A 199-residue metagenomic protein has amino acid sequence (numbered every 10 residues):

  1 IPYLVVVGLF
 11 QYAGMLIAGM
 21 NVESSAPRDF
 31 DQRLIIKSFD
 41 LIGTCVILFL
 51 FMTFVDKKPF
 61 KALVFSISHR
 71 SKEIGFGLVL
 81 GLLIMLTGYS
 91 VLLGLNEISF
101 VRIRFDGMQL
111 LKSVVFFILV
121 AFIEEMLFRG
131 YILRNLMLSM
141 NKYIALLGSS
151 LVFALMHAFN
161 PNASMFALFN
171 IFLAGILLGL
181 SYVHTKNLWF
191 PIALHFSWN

Functional and structural regions predicted by a protein language model:
I1-P59: N-terminal, membrane-interfacial amphipathic/helix-forming hydrophobic leader that caps and precedes the first
I1-Y3, D29-S38, K58-Y89, F105-L110 (+1 more regions): Interfacial transmembrane-helix boundary/kink motif in multi-pass membrane proteins
V79, V115, G148-L155, F169 (+2 more regions): Hydrophobic residues within alpha-helical transmembrane segments of multi-pass solute transporters/permease subunits
G88, F117, N141-A158, F172-G175: Small-polar-interrupted transmembrane alpha-helices in polytopic inner-membrane proteins
L95-R104, H157-M165: Membrane-interface helix caps and helix-loop-helix hairpins in membrane proteins
R102-V114, S164-N170: Juxtamembrane helix-entry segments on the extracytoplasmic side of multipass membrane proteins
I123-G148, L180-N187: Membrane-interface helix/loop boundary segments of multi-pass membrane proteins
A167-N199: Functionally important transmembrane alpha-helices
